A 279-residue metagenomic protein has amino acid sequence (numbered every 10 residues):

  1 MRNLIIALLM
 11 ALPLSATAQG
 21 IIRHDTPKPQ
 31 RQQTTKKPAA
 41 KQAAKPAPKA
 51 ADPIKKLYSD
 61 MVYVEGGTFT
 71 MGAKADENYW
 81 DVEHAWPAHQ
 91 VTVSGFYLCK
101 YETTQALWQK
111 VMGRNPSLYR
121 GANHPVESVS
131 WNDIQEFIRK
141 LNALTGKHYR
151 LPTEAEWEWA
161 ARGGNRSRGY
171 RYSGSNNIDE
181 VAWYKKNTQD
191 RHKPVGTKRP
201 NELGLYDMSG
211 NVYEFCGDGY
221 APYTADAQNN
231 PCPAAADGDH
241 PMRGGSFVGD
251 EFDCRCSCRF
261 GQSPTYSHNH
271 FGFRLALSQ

Functional and structural regions predicted by a protein language model:
L4-L12: Sec-dependent N-terminal signal peptides
I5, A16-A155, D239, R259-Q279: Extended beta-strand/loop cores of jelly-roll/beta-sandwich
E77-V91, N165-R166, T188-R191, M208-Q279: Surface-exposed recognition segments
P116, V181, N230-P231: Proline-centered structural pivot motif
S117-G121, Y172, A225: Feature responds to low-complexity, polar/acidic, surface-exposed segments characteristic of secreted/exported proteins
W159-G164: Short active-site loop/helix that positions an aromatic residue
G174-N177: Beta-propeller blade termini and top-face loops
E180-L205: A short, contiguous structural element within a folded domain that forms the immediate neighborhood of a functional site
